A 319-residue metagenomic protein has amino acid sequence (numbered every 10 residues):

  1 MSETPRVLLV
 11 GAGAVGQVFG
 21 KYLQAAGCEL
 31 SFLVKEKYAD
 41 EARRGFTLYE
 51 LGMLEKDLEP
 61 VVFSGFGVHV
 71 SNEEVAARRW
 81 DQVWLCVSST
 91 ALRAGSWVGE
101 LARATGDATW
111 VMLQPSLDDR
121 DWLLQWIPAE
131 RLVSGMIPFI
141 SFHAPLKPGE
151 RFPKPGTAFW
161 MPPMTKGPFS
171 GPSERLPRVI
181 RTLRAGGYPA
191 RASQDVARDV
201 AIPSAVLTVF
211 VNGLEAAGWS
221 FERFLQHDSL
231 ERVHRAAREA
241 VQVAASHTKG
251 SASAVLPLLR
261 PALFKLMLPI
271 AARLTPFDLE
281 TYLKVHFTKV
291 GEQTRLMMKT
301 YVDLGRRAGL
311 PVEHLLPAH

Functional and structural regions predicted by a protein language model:
M1-E59, T182: NAD(P)+-binding Rossmann beta1-loop-alpha1 motif at the extreme N-terminus of oxidoreductases
G11, V34, V87, Q114 (+1 more regions): Short beta-strand/turn micro-motifs composed of small residues that flank or help shape donor/cofactor-binding pockets
G16, P172, L176, S229-A237 (+2 more regions): Generic structural signal for well-ordered, non-membrane alpha-helical segments in soluble metabolic enzymes
P60-P153: Rossmann-like NAD(P)(H) cofactor-binding subdomain of soluble oxidoreductases
S116-P203: Rossmann-fold dinucleotide-binding core
P153-G167, A217-Q226, F277-T288: Helix-loop-beta segment of a Rossmann-like dinucleotide-binding subdomain
V196-V241: Active-site-proximal catalytic alpha-helix in oxidoreductases
R238-H319: NAD(P)-dependent Rossmann-like dehydrogenase/reductase catalytic/cofactor-binding core
